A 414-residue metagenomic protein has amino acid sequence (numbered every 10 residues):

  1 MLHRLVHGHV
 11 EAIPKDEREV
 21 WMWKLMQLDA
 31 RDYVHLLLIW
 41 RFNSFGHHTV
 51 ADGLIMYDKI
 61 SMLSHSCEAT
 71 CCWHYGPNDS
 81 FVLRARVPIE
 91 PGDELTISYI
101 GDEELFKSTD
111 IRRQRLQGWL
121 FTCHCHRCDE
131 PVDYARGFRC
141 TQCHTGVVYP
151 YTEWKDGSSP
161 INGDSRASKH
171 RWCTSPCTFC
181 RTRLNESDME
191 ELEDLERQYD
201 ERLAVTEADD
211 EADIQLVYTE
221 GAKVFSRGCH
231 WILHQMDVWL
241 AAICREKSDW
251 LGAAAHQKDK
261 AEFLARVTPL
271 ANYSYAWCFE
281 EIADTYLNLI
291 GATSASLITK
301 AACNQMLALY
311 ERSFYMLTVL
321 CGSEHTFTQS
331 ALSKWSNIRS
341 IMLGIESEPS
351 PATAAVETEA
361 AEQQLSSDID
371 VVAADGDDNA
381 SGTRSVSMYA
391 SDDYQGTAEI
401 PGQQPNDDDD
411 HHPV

Functional and structural regions predicted by a protein language model:
M1-F81: Catalytic cores of histone-lysine modification enzymes
H65-D209, D213-G221: C-terminal SET catalytic tail plus cysteine-rich post-SET Zn-binding segment of SAM-dependent SET-domain
R115, A204-E207, E246-K247, N288 (+2 more regions): Alpha-helix C-terminal capping/termination sites
E190-V205, H230-I243, Y273-A292, S333-N337: Amphipathic alpha-helical repeat scaffolds of TPR domains
V205-Y218, W250-D259, A302-E311: Helix-turn-helix repeat elements of alpha-solenoid scaffolds
V217, G221-V224, K260, V267 (+3 more regions): Alpha-helical solenoid scaffolds that mediate protein-protein interactions, centered on TPR/SEL1-like repeats but also
A222-D237, A265-W277, T318-Q329: Helix N-cap/loop-to-helix boundary motif
L320-E362: Eukaryote-biased recognition of C-terminal alpha-helical segments
